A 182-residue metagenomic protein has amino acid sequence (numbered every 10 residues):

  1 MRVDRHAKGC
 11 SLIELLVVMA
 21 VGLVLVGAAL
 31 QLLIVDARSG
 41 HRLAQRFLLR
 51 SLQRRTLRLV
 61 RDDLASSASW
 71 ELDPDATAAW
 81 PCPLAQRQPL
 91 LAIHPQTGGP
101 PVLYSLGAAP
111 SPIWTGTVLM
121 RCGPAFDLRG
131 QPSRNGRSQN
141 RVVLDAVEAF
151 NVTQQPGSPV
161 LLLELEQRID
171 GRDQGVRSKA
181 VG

Functional and structural regions predicted by a protein language model:
R2-V3, A7-A65: Aliphatic-rich helix starts adjacent to a transmembrane/signal segment
F47, Q53, P74-A76, A146-N151: Solvent-exposed, flexible loop/coil residues
L57, L72-A79: Transition segment at domain starts
A78-P156: Type IV pilin-like appendage domain
Q139-G182: Short linear sequence signals and composition-biased patches located at protein termini or domain-edge surfaces
